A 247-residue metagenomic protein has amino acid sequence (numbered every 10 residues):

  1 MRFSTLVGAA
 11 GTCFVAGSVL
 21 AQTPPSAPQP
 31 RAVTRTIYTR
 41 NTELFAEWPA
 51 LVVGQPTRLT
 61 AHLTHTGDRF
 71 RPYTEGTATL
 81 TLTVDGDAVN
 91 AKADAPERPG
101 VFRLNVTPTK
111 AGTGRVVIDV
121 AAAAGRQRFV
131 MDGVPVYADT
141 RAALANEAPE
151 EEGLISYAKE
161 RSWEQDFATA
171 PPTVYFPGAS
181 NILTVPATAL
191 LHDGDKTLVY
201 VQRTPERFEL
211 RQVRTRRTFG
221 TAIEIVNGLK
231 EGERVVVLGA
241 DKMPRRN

Functional and structural regions predicted by a protein language model:
M1-N247: Intrinsically disordered, low-complexity terminal tails/loops enriched in metal-binding residues
